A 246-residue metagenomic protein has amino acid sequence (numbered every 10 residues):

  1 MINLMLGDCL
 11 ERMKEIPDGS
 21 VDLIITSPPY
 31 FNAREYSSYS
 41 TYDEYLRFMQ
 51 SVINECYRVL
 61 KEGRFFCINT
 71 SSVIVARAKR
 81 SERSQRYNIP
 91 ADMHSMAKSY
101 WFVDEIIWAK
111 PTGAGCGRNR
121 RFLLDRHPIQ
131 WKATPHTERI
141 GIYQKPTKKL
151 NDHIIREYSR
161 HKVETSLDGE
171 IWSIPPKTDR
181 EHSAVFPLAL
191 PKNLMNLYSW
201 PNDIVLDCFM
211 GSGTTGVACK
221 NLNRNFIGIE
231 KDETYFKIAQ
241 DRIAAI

Functional and structural regions predicted by a protein language model:
M1-I238: Core catalytic lobe of class I
Q240-I246: Short, conserved SAM-binding/catalytic segment of Class I S-adenosyl-L-methionine-dependent methyltransferases
